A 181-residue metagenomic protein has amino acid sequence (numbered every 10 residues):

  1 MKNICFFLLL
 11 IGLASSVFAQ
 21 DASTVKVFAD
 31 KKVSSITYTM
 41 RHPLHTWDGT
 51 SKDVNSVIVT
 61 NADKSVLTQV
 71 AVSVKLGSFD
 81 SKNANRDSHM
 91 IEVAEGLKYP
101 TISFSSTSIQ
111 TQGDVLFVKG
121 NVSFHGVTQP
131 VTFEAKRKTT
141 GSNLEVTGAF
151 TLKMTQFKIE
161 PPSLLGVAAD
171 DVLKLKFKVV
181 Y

Functional and structural regions predicted by a protein language model:
I4-L13: Sec-dependent N-terminal signal peptides
S15-A19: Sec/Tat signal peptide C-region and signal peptidase I cleavage site
Q20-Y181: Low-complexity, acidic/polar, glycine-enriched regions of mature
